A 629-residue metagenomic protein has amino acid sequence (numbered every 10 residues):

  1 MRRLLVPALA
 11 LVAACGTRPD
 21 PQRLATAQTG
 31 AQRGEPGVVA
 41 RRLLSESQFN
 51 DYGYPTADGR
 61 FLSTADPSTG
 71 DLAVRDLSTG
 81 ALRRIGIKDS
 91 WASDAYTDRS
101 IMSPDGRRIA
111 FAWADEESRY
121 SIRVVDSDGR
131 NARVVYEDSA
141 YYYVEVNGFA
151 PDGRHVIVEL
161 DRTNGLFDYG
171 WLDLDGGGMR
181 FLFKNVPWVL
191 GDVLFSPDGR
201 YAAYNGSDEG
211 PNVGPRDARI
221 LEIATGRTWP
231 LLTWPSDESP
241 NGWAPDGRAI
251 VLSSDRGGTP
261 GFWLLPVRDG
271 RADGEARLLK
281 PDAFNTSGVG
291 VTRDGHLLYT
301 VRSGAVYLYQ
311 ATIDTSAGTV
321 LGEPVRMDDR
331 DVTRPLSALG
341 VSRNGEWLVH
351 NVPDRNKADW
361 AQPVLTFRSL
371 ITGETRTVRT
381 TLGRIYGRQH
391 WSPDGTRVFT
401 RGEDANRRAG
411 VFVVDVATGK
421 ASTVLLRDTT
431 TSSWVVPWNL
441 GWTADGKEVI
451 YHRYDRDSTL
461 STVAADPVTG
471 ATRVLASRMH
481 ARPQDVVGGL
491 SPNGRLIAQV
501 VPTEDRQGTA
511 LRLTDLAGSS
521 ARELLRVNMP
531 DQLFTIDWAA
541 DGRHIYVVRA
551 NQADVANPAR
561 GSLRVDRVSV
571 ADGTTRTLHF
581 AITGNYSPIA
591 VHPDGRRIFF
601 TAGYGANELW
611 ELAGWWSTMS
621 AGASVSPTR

Functional and structural regions predicted by a protein language model:
M1-L4: Positively charged n-region of N-terminal signal peptides that target proteins for export
V6-A13: Bacterial N-terminal signal peptides
C15-R629: Sequence signature of WD/YWTD-type beta-propeller architectures
